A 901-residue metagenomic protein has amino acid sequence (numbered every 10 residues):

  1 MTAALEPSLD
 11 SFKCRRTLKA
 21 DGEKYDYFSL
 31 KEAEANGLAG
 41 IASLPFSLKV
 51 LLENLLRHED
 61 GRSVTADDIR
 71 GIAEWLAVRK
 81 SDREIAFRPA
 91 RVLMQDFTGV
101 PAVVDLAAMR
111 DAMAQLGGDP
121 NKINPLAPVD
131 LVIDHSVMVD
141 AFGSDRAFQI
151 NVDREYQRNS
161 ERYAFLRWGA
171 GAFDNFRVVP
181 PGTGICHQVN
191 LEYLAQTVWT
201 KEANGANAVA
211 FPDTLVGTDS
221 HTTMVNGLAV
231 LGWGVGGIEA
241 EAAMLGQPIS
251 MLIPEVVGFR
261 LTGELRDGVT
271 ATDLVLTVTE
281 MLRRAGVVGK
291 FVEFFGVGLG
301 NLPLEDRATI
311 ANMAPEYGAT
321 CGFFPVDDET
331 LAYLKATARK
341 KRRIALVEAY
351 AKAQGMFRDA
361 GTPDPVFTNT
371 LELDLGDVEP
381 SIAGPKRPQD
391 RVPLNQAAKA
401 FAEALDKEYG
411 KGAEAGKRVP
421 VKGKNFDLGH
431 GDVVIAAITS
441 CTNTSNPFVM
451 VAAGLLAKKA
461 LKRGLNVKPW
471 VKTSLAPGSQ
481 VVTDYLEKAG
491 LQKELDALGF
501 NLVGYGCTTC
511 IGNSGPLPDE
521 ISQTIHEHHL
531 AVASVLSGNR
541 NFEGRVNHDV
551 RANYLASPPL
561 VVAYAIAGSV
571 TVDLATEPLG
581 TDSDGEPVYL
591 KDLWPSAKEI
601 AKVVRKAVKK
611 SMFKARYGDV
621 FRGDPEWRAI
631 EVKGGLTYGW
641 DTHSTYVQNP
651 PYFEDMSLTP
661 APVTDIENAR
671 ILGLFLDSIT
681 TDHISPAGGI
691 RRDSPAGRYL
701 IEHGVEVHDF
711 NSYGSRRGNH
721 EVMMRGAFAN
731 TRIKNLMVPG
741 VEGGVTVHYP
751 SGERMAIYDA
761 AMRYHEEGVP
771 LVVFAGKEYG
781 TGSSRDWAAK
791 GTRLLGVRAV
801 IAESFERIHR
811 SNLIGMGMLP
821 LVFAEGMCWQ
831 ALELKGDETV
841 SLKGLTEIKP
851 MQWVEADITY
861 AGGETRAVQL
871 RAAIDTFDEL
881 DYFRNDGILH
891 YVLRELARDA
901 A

Functional and structural regions predicted by a protein language model:
M1-A901: Fe-S-dependent hydro-lyases/dehydratases of central metabolism
